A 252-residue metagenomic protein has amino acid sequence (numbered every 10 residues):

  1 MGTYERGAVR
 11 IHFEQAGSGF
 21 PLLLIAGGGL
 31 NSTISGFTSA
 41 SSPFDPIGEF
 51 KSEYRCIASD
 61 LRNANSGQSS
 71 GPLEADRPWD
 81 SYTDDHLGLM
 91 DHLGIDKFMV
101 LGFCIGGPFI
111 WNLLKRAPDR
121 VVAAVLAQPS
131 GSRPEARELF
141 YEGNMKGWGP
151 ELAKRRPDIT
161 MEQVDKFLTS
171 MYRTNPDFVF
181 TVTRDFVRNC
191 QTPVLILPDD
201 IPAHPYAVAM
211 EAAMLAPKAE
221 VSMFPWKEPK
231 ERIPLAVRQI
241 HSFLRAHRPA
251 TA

Functional and structural regions predicted by a protein language model:
G7-S69: Conserved HGGG/HGGXW glycine-rich cap/lid loop of the alpha/beta-hydrolase fold
D60-A64, S130, P225-K227: Short beta-to-alpha linker loops that shape the active-site pocket of alpha/beta-hydrolase fold enzymes
D80-F98: Conserved acidic catalytic loop of the alpha/beta-hydrolase fold
D96-S132: Conserved hydrolase catalytic core segment
P134-C190: The alpha/beta-hydrolase serine catalytic core
C190, I196-P198: Short beta-strand/loop motif that positions the catalytic acidic residue of the alpha/beta-hydrolase fold
P202-V208: Conserved alpha/beta-hydrolase "acid-adjacent" motif
A219-A252: Catalytic active-site module of serine/aspartate enzymes centered on a nucleophile-bearing elbow/loop
